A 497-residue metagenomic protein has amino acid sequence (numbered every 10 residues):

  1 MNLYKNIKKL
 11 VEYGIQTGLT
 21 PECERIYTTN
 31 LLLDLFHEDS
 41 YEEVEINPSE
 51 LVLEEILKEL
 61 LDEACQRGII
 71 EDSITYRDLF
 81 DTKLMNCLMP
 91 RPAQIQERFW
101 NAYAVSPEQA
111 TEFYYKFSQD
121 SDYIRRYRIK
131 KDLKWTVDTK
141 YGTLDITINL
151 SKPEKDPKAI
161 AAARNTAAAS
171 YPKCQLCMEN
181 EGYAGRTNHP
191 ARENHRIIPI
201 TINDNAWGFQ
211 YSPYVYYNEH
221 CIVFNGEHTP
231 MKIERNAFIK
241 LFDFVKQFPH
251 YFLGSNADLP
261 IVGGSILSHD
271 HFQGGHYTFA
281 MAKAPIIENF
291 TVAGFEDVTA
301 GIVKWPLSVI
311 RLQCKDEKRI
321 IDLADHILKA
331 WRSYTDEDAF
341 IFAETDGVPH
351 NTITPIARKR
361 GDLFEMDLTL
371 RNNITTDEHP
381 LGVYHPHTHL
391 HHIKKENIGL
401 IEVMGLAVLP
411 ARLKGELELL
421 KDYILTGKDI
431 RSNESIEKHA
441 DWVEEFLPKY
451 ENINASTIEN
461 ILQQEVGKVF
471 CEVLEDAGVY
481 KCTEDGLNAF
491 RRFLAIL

Functional and structural regions predicted by a protein language model:
M1-V223, E227-P230, P306, I320-A324 (+2 more regions): Active-site microenvironments that recognize anionic phosphate/pyrophosphate groups
E193-R196, H228-L253: Helical scaffold of the NTase/Pol beta-like nucleotidyltransferase catalytic core
W207-S212, A237, L241-V245, T291-V298: Structured alpha-helical segments in the cores of large, soluble enzyme domains
V245-S268, G274-L328, R332-T335: Catalytic or ion-translocation cores adjacent to nucleophile or general acid/base/metal-coordination motifs in diverse
